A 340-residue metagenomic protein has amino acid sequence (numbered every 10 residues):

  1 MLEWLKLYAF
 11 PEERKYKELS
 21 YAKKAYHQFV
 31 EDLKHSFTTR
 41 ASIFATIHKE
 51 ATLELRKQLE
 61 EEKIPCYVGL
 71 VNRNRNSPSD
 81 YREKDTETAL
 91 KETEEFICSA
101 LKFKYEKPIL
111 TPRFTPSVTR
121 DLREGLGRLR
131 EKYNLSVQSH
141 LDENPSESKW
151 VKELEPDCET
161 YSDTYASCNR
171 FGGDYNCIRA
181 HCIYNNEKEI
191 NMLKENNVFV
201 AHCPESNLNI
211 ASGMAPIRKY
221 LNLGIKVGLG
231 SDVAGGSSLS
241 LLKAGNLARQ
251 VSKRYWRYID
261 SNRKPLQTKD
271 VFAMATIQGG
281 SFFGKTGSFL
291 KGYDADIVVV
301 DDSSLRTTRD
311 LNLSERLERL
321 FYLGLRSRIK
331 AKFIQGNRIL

Functional and structural regions predicted by a protein language model:
M1-I64, A89-F103: Alpha-helical scaffold segments that flank or form the walls of functional sites
M1-K24, N74-E87, N144-D174, N196-F199 (+1 more regions): Active-site gating loops and adjacent loop-to-helix segments of metal-dependent hydrolytic enzymes
F37, L59, L110, H140 (+10 more regions): Divalent metal-coordination and catalytic microenvironments
I47, N72-N74, F114-P116, E143-P145 (+3 more regions): Active-site-proximal loop/turn and secondary-structure-junction residues that shape catalytic pockets, frequently
T52-A180: Metal-coordinating catalytic core of metallo-dependent amide/deamination hydrolases
D163, S167-G173, I217-R306: His/Asp/Glu-enriched, well-ordered alpha-helical/loop segment that forms or immediately abuts the divalent-metal
Y184-K188, E195-I225, L229-S231: A conserved active-site cap/scaffold subdomain adjacent to cofactor or substrate pockets
D294-L340: C-terminal cap of metal-dependent C-N hydrolases
